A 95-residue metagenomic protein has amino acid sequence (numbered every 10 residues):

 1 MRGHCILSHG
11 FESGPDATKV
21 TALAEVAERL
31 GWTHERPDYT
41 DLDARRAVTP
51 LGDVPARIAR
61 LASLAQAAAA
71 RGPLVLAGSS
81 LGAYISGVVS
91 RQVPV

Functional and structural regions predicted by a protein language model:
R2-V75, S79, Y84-V89: Serine-hydrolase catalytic machinery in alpha/beta-hydrolase-like enzymes
P94-V95: A conserved short beta-strand
